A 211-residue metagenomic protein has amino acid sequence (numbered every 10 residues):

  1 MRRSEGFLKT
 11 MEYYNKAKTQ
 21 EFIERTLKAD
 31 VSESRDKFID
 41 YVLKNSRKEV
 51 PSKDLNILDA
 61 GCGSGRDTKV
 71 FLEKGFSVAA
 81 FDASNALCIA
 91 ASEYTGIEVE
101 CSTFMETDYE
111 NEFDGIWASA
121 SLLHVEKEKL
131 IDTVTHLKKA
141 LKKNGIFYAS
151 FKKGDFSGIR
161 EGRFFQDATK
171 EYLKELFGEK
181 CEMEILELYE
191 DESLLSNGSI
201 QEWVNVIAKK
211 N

Functional and structural regions predicted by a protein language model:
M1-D108, V125-D132, H136, I146-N211: Class I (Rossmann-like) S-adenosyl-L-methionine-dependent methyltransferase catalytic domain, capturing the SAM-binding
N111: Active-site charged/polar residues at nucleotide-handling catalytic sites that mediate phosphoryl, nucleotidyl
D114: Conserved acidic residues
W117: A conserved beta-strand element that flanks and buttresses the S-adenosyl-L-methionine
A120-H124: Short catalytic micro-motifs in class I SAM-dependent methyltransferases
